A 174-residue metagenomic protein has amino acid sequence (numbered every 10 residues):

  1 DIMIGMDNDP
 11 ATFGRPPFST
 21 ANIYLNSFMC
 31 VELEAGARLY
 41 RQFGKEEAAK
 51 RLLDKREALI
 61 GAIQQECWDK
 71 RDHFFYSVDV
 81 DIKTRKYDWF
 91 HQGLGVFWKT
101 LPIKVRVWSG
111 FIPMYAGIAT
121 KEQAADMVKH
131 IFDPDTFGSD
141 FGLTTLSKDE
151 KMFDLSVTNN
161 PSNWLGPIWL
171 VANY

Functional and structural regions predicted by a protein language model:
D1-Y24, D54, A58, Q64-D81 (+2 more regions): Active-site acid/base region of carbohydrate-active enzymes
T12-F28, V80-G110, F153-N173: Solvent-exposed loop and edge beta-strand segments that line ligand/cofactor-binding and catalytic clefts
F28-A124: Catalytic cores of carbohydrate-active enzymes
